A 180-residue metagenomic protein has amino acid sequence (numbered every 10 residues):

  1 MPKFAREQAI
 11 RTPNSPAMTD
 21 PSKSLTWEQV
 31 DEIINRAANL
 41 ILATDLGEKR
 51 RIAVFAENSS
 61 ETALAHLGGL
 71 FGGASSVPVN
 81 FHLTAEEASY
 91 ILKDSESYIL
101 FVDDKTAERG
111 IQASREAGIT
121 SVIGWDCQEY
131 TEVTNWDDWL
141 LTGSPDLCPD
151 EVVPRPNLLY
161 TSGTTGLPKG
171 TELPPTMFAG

Functional and structural regions predicted by a protein language model:
K3-T26, A43, T131: AMP-dependent adenylate-forming
N14, G143-S162, G166-L167: Conserved pre-ATP/AMP-binding loop-to-beta segment of ANL
K23, A38-E86: Conserved AMP-binding/adenylate-forming
T26-E28, P156-G180: Conserved AMP-binding A3 loop
A56, V79-N80, T120-E129: Short beta-strand elements of ligand-binding domains
A74, A117-S121: A short helix->loop->beta-strand "cap" motif at the edges of active sites that frequently abuts
L83-A113: Conserved ATP-dependent adenylate/AMP-binding module captured primarily in the ANL superfamily
